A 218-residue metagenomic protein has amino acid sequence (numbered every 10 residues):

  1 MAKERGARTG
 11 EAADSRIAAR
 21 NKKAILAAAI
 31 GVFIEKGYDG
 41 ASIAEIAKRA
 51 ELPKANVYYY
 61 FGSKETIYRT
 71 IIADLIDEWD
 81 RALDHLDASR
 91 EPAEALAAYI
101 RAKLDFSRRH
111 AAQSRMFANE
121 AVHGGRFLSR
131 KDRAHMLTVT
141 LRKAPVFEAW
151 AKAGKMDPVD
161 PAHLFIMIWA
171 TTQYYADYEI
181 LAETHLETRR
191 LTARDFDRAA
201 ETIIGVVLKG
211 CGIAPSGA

Functional and structural regions predicted by a protein language model:
M1-T9, D105, R109, L137 (+2 more regions): C-terminal peripheral helix-coil segments that are non-catalytic and often amphipathic
N21-I30, I46, I71-L75, W79 (+1 more regions): Generic hydrophobic, amphipathic alpha-helix propensity
A24, V32-T66, T70: Helix-turn-helix
I25-F33, K103, V207: Short hydrophobic clusters on alpha-helical segments that form packing/core surfaces in small helical domains
I71-A98, T140, V146-A149: Amphipathic alpha-helical linker/stalk segments
D84-Q113, P161-I168, D197-A200, S216: Hydrophobic alpha-helical connector segments
R108-R130, Y178-L186: Amphipathic alpha-helical segments used for helix-helix packing
